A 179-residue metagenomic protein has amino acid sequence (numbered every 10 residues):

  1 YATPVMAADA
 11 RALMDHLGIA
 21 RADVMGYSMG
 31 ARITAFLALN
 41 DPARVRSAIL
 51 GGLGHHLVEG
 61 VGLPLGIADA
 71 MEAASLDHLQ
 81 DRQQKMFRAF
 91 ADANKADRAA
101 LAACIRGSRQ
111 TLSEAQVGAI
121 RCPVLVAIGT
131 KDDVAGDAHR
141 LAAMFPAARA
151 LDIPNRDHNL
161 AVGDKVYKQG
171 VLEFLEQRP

Functional and structural regions predicted by a protein language model:
Y1-D23: Active-site loop/oxyanion-hole signature of alpha/beta-hydrolase fold enzymes
A22, G26-Y27, A31: Conserved alpha/beta-hydrolase "nucleophile elbow" surrounding the catalytic nucleophile
R32-N40, R44-S75: Flexible "cap/lid" loop of the alpha/beta hydrolase fold
A89-S113: Hydrophobic, aromatic-rich cap/lid helix
I120, V126-I128: Short beta-strand/loop motif that positions the catalytic acidic residue of the alpha/beta-hydrolase fold
G129-D132, N155-D157: Acidic beta-to-alpha connecting loop that harbors the catalytic carboxylate
D133-A138: Conserved alpha/beta-hydrolase "acid-adjacent" motif
A148, I153-P179: Catalytic active-site module of serine/aspartate enzymes centered on a nucleophile-bearing elbow/loop
